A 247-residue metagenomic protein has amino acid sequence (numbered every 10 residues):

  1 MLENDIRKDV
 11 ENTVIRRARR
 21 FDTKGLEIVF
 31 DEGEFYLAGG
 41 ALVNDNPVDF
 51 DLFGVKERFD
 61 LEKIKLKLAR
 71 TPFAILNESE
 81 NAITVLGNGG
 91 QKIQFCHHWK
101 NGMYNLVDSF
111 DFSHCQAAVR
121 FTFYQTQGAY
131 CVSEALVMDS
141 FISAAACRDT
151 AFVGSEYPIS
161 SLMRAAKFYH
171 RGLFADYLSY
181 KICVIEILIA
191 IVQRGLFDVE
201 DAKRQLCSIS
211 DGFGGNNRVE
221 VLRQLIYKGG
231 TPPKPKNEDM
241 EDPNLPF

Functional and structural regions predicted by a protein language model:
M1-F247: Catalytic cores of the polymerase beta-like nucleotidyltransferase superfamily and closely associated nucleotide
